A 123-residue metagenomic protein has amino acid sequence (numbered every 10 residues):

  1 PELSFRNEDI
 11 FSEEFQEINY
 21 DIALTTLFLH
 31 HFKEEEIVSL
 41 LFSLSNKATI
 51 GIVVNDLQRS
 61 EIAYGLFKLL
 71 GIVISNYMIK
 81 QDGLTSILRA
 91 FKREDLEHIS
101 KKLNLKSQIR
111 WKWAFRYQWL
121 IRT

Functional and structural regions predicted by a protein language model:
E2-F15: Conserved SAM-binding strand-loop segment of SAM-dependent methyltransferases
A23-T25: A conserved beta-strand element that flanks and buttresses the S-adenosyl-L-methionine
F28: Hydrophobic adenine-recognition pocket in adenosine-nucleotide-binding enzymes
S39-S43: Short, conserved SAM-binding segment of the class I
S45-R59: Conserved beta-strand signature within the Rossmann-like core of class I S-adenosyl-L-methionine
L57-K102: C-terminal alpha-helical "lid/dimerization" subdomain adjacent to the S-adenosyl-L-methionine
R93-T123: Conserved Class I S-adenosyl-L-methionine
